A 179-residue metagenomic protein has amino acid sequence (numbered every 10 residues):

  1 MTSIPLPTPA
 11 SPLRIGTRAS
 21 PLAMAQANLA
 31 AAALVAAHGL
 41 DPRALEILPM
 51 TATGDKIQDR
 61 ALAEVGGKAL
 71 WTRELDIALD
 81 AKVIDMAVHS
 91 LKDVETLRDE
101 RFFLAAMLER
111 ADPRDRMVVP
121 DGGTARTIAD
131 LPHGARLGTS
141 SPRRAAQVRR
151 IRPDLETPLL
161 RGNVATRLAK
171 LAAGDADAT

Functional and structural regions predicted by a protein language model:
M1-T179: Domain-level signature for soluble enzymes in the chorismate/prephenate branch of the shikimate pathway
